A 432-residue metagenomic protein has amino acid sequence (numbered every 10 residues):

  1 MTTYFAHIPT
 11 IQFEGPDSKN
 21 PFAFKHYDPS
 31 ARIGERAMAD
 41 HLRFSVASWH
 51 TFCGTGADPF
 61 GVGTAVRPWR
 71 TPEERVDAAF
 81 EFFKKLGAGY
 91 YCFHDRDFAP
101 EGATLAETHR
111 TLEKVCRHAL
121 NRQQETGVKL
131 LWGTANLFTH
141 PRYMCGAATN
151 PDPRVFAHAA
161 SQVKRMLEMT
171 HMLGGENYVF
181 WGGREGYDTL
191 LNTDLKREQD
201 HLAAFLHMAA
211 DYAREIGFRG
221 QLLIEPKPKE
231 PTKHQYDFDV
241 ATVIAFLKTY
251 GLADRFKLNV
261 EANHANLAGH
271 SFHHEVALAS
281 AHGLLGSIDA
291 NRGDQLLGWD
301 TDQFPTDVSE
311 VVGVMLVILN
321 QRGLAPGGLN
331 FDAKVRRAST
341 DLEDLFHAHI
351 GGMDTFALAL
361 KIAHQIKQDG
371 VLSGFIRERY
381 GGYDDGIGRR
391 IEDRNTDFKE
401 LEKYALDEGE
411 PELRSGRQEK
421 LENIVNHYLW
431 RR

Functional and structural regions predicted by a protein language model:
M1-A65, I424: N-terminal basic, low-complexity leaders that serve as flexible interaction/assembly modules and, when applicable, as
S30-I33, E74, A78-E81, Y90 (+6 more regions): Active-site acidic/histidine proton-transfer and metal-coordination neighborhood in alpha/beta enzyme cores
A37-F44, P68-D97: Catalytic domains of carbohydrate-active enzymes, especially glycoside hydrolases
W49-T51, R96-F98, A135-F138, G183-E185 (+4 more regions): Active-site beta-loop-alpha junctions enriched in small/polar residues
T55-E74, T193-Q199, K233-I244, N266-M353: Gly/Pro-rich active-site loop or hairpin
P59-W69, F93-A106: Glycine-/proline-rich flexible loop or hinge segments
G283, D302-E422, N426-R432: Flexible, acidic glycine-rich loops studded with aromatic residues
